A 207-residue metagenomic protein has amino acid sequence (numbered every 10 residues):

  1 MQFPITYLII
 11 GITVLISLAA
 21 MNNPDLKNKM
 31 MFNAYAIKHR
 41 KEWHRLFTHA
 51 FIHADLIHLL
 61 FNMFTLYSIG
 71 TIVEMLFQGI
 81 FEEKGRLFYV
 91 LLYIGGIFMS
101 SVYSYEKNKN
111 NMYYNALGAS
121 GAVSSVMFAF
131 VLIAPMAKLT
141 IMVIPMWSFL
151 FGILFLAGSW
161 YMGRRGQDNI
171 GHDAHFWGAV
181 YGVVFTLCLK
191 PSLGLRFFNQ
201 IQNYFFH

Functional and structural regions predicted by a protein language model:
M1-H207: A detector for small-residue-rich transmembrane helices and their helix-helix packing motifs
